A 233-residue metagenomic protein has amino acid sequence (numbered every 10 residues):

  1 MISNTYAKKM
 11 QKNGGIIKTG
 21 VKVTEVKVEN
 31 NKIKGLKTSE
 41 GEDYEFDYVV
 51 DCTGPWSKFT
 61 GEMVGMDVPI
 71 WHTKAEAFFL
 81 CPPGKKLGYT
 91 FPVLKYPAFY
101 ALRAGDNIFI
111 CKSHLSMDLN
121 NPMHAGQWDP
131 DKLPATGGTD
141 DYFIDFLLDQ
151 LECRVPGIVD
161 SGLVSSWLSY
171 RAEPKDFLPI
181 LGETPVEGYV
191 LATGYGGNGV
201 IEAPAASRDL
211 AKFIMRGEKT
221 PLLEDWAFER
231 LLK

Functional and structural regions predicted by a protein language model:
M1-E40, Y44: Helical element adjacent to the flavin cofactor pocket in flavoenzyme catalytic cores
M1-K8, G54-W56, T139, F143-Q150 (+3 more regions): Mid-domain beta-loop-alpha active-site segment that forms a flexible, acidic cofactor/metal-binding surface
M1-N13, K34-G35, G126-K132, E187-G188 (+1 more regions): Helix-loop-beta segment of a Rossmann-like dinucleotide-binding subdomain
G35, A77-F79, Y100, I180 (+1 more regions): Conserved hydrophobic/aromatic beta-strand scaffold that supports enzyme active sites
E42-Y89: Central helical "cap/lid" subdomain
G84-E187: Active-site lid/adjacent beta-loop-alpha segment flanking the redox-cofactor pocket in flavoenzymes
D149-K233: C-terminal catalytic lobe of FAD-dependent flavoproteins
